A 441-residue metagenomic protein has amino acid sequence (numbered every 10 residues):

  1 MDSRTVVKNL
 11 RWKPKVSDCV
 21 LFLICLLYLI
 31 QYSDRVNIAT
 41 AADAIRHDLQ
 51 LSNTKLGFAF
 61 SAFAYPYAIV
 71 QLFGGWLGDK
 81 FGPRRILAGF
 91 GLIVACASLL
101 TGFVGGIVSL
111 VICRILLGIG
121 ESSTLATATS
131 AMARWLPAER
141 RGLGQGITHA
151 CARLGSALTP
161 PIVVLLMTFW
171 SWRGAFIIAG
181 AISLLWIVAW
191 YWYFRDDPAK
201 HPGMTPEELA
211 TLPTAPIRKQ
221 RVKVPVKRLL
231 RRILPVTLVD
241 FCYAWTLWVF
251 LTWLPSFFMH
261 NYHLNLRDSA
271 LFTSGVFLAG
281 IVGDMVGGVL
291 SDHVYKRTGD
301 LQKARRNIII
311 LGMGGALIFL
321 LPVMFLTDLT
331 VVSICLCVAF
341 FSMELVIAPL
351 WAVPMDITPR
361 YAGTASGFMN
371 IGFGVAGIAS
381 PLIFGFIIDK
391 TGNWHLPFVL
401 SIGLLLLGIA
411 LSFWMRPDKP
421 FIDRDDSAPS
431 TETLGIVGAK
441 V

Functional and structural regions predicted by a protein language model:
I38-A39, R231-G288, I347-W351, M355: Extracytoplasmic gate region of multi-pass secondary transporters
Q50, G82, F103-S109, G120 (+4 more regions): Helix-breaking motifs and short loop linkers at transmembrane-helix boundaries and internal kinks in secondary membrane
I69-V108: Conserved MFS/SLC helix-loop-helix module at the cytosolic interface between two early adjacent transmembrane helices
R85-L99, K303-L320, I402: Structural signature of the two symmetry-related core transmembrane helices
I93, A97, V108-L116, V331-V338: Paired small-residue
C113-R153: Cytoplasmic helix-loop-helix junction between adjacent transmembrane helices in 12-TM secondary transporters
T148, A152-H201: Helix-loop-helix hairpin linking two adjacent transmembrane segments in secondary transporters
Q302-P349: C-terminal transmembrane helical hairpin of 12-TM major facilitator-type secondary transporters
